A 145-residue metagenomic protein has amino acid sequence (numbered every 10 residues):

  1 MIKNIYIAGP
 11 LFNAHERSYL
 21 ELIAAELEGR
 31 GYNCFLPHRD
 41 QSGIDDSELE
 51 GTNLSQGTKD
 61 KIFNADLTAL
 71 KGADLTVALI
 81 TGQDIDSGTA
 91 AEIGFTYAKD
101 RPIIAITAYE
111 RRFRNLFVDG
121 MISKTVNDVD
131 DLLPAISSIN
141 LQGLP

Functional and structural regions predicted by a protein language model:
M1-P145: Conserved catalytic or regulatory cores that recognize and/or transform ribose-phosphate-containing ligands
